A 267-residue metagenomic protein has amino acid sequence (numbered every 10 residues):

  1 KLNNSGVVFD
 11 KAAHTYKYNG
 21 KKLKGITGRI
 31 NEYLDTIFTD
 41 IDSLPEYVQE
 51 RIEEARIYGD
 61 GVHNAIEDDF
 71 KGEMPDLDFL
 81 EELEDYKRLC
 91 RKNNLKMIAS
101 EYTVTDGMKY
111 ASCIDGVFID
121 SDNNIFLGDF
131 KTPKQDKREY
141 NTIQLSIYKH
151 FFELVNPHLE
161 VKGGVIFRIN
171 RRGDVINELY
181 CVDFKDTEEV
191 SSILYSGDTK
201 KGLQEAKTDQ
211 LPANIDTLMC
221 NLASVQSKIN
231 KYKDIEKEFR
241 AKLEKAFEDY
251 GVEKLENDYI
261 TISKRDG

Functional and structural regions predicted by a protein language model:
K1-A111, A241: Metal-dependent nuclease catalytic cores that hydrolyze phosphodiester bonds in DNA/RNA, characterized by
L23, S112, F126, I260-G267: Short, isolated positions in well-ordered beta-strands
Y58, V62, N141-Q144, I235: Hydrophobic (often cysteine-bearing) scaffold residues that line and stabilize catalytic clefts of nucleotide/cofactor
D60-K71, H150, M219-S227: Short, hydrophobic/amphipathic alpha-helical patches that form generic packing surfaces within helical domains
D69, C90, F152-N156, L243 (+1 more regions): Hydrophobic, Leu/Ile/Phe/Ala-enriched alpha-helical segments that form helix-helix packing faces
Y86, S224-G267: Extended, charge-rich alpha-helical segments
L95-T199: Mg2+/Mn2+-dependent nuclease catalytic core
E189-D234: Short, charged, low-complexity amphipathic alpha-helix
